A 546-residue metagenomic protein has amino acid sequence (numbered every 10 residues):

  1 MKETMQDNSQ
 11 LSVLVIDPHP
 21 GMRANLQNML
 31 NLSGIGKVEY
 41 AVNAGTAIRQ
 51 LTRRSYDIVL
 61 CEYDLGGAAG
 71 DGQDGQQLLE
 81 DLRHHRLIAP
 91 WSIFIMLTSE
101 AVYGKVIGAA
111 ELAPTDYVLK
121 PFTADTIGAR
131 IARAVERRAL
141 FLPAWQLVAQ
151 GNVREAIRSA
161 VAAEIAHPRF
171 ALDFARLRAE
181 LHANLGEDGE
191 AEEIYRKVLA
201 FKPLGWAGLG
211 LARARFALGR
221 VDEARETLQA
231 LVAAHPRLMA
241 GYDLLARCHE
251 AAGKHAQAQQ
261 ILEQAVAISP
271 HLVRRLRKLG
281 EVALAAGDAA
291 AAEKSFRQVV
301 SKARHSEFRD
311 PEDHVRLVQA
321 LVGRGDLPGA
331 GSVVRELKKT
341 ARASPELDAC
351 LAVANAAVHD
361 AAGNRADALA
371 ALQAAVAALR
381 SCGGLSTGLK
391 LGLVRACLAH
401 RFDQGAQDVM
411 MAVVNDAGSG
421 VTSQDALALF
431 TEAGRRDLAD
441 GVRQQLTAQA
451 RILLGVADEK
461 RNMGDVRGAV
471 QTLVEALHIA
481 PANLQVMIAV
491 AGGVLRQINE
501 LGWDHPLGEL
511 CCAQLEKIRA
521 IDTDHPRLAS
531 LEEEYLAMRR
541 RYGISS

Functional and structural regions predicted by a protein language model:
N8-G21, L26-L30, A47: Conserved acidic segment of CheY-like receiver
I35-N43, Q50: Short hydrophobic/Thr-rich beta-strand motif most characteristic of the beta2 strand and flanking loop of CheY-like
G72-A89: Short amphipathic alpha-helix used as the core "switch/output" element in two-component signaling
G75, G108-T115: As written
F122-I131: C-terminal output helix
V135-E187: CheY-like receiver
E192-V413, A417-A426, R436, R443-N462 (+2 more regions): Flexible loop/N-cap segments at domain edges
